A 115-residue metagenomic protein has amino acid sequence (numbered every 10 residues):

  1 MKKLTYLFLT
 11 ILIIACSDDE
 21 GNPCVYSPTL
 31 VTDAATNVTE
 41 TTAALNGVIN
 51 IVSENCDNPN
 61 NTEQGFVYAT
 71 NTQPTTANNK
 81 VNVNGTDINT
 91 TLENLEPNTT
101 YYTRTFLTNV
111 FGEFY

Functional and structural regions predicted by a protein language model:
L4-I14: Sec-dependent N-terminal signal peptides
C16-Y115: Short, surface-exposed linear motifs at loops/turns and structural transition points
